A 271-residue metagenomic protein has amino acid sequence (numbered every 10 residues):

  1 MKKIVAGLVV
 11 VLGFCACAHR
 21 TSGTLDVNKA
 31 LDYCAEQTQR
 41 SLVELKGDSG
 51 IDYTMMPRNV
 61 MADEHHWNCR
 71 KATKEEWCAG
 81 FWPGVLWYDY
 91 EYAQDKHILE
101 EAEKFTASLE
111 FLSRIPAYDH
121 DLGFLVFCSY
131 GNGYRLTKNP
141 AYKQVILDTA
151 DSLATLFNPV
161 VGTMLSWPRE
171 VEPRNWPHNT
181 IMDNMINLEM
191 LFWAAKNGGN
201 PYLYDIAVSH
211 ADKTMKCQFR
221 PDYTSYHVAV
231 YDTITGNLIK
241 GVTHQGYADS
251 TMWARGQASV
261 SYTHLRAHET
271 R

Functional and structural regions predicted by a protein language model:
M1-T24: Bacterial Sec-dependent N-terminal signal peptides
T21-G80, Y88, Y92, K96-H97 (+6 more regions): Low-complexity, Ser/Thr/Pro/Gly-enriched N-terminal "stalk/linker" regions
G23, V27, M56-G80, L109-N132 (+2 more regions): Solvent-exposed loop and edge beta-strand segments that line ligand/cofactor-binding and catalytic clefts
Y33, F81, E101, L125 (+5 more regions): Charged catalytic carboxylate motif
Y92, L99-K104, S108-I186, M190 (+2 more regions): Extended ligand-binding groove/face enriched in aromatic
Q94, Y118, L203-I206: Short, surface-exposed helix-loop/turn micro-motifs enriched in polar/charged residues
A194-D205: Inter-helical turn/loop segments and adjacent helix faces that build the functional surface of alpha-helical bundle
T263-T270: Conserved small/polar residues in nucleotide/adenosyl-binding loops
